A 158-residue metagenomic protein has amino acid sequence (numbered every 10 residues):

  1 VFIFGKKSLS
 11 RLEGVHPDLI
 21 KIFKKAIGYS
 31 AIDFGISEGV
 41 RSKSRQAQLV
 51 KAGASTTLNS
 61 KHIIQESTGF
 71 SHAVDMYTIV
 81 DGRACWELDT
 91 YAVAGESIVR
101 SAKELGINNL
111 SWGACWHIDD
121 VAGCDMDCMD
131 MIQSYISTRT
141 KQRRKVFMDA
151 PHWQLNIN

Functional and structural regions predicted by a protein language model:
V1-S37: Active-site acidic/histidine clusters and adjacent loop/turn architecture that either coordinate catalytic ions
D33-F34, T56, N109-W112: Residue-level detector of short coil/turn "hinge" positions at structural boundaries
I36-L49, H117-C124: Acidic helix-start/capping segments at beta-turn-to-alpha-helix junctions
K43-Q46, S55, D81-R83: Short, charged/polar surface micro-motifs in flexible loops or helix N-caps
Q48-K51, V74: Substrate-binding cleft of extracellular glycoside hydrolase catalytic domains
G53-I63: Cytochrome P450 catalytic domain signature, combining two hallmark sequence patches
K61-N158: Catalytic cores and adjacent binding grooves of peptidoglycan-active enzymes
